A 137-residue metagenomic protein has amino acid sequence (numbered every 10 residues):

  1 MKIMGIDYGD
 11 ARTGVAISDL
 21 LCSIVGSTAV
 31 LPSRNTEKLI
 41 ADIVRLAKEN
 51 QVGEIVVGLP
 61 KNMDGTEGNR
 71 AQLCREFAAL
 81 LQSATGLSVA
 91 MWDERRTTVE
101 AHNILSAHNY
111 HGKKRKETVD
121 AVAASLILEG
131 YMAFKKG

Functional and structural regions predicted by a protein language model:
K2-I3, D10-G137: Phosphate- and other anionic-substrate recognition elements at nucleic-acid/protein interfaces
